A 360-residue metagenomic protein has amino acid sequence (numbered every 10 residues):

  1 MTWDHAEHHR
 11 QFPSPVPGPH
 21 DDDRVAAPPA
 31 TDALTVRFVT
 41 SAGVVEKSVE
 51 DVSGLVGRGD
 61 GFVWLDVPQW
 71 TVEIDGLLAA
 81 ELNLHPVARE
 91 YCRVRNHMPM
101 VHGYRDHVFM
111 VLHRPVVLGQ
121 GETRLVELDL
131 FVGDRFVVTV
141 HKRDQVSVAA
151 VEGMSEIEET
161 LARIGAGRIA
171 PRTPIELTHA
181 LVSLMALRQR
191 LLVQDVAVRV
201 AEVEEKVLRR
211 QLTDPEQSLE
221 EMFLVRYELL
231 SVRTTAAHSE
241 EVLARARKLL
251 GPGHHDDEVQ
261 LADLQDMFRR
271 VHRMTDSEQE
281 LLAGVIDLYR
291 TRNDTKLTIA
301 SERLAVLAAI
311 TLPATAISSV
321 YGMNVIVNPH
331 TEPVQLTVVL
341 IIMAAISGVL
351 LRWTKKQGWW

Functional and structural regions predicted by a protein language model:
M1-K248, H254, M267-R270, M274 (+1 more regions): Peripheral, non-transmembrane regulatory/ligand-interaction domains of membrane transport proteins
A80, P99, S147-A149, G253 (+3 more regions): Hydrophobic alpha-helical segments
V242-E258, V285-D294: Long amphipathic alpha-helical coiled-coil segments
R269-W360: Hydrophobic alpha-helical transmembrane segments and their immediately adjacent juxtamembrane loops
